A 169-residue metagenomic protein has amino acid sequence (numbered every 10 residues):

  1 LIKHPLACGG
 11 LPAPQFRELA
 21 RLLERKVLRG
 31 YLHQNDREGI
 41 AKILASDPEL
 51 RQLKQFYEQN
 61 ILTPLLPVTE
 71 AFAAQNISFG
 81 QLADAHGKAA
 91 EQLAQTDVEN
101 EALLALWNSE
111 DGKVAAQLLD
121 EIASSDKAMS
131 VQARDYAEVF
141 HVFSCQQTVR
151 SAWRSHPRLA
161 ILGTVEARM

Functional and structural regions predicted by a protein language model:
L1-R168: Polyanion-engaging groove/track-forming segments
